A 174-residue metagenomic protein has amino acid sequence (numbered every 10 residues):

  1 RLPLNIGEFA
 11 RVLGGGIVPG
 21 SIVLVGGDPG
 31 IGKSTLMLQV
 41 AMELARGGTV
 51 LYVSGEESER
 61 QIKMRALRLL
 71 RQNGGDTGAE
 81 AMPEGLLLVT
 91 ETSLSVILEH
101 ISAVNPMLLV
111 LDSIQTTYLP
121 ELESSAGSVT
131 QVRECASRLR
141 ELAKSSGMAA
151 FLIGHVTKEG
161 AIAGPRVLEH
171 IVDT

Functional and structural regions predicted by a protein language model:
R1-L69, G75, L98, S102: The Walker A/P-loop phosphate-binding site
P19-V23, D112-L122: Gly-rich Lys/Arg/Thr-decorated short loops/hinges at beta-loop-alpha junctions or inter-strand turns that position
G26, M82-E91, Y118-R133, G160: Flexible beta-alpha connector loops of hexameric P-loop NTPases
P29-I31, E56-R60, T92-V96, I114-T117 (+3 more regions): Conserved nucleotide-binding/hydrolysis micro-motifs of P-loop NTPases
G48-T49, G85, N105-L108, S146-L152: Loop/turn-to-beta-strand initiation segments
Q72-M82: Intrinsically disordered, low-complexity terminal tails and inter-domain linkers enriched for S/T/G/P/D/E
E99-L111: Proline-aspartate-enriched helix->loop->beta-strand connector
R133, S137-T174: Phosphate-binding/switch region of NTP-binding enzymes
